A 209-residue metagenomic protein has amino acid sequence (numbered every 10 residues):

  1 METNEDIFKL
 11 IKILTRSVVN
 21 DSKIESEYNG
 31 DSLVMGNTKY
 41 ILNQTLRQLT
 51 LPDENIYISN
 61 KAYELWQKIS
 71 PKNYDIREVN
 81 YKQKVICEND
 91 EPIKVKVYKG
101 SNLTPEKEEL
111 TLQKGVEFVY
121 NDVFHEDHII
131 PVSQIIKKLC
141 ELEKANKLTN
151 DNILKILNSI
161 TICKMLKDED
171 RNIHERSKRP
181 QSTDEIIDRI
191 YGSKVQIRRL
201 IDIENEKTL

Functional and structural regions predicted by a protein language model:
M1-Y120, S177-T208: Nuclease and nuclease-like effector domains acting on nucleic acids or nucleotide cofactors
K72-D75, V132-K138, D168, N172: Amphipathic alpha-helical interaction surfaces
V116-I156: Histidine-centered nuclease catalytic patch
H125-E126, C163-K167, R199-D202: A structural signal for short, well-ordered beta-strand segments and their strand-loop junctions that often border
K155-S182: Short Cys/His-centered divalent metal-binding micro-motifs
